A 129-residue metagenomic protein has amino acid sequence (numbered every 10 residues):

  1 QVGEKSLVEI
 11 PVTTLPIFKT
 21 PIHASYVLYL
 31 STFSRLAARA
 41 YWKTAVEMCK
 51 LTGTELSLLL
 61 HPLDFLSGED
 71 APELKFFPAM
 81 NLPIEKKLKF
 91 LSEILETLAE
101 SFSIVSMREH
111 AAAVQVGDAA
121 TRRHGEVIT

Functional and structural regions predicted by a protein language model:
Q1-T54: Active-site-adjacent pocket scaffolds in enzyme catalytic domains
T32-A120: C-terminal domain-boundary segment and adjacent tail
G117-T129: Intrinsic disorder/low-complexity segments
